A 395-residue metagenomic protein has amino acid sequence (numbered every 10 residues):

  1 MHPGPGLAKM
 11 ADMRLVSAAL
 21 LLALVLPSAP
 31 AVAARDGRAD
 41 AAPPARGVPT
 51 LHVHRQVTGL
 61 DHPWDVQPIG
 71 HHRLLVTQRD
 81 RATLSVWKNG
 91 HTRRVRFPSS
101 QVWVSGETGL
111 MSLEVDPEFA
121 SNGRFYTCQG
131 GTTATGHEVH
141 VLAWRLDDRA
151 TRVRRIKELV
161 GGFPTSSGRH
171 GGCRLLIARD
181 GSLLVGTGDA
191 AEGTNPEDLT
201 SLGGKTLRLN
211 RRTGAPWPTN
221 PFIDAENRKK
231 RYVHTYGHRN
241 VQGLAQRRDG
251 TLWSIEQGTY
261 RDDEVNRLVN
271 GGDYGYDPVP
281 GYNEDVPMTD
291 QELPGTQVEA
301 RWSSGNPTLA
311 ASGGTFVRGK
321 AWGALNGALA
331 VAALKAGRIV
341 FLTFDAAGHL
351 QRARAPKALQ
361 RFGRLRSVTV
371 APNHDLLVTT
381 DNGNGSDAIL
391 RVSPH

Functional and structural regions predicted by a protein language model:
K9-R35: Secretory targeting and sorting signals
G37, A42-P43, R81, T108-L110 (+7 more regions): Beta-propeller domain segments
R55-D61, F97-S105, V160-S166, V233-Y236 (+2 more regions): Surface loop/turn motifs at the tips and blade-to-blade linkers of beta-strand repeat domains
R55-D80, A310-G313: Beta-strand-rich domains and repeat architectures in extracellular enzymes and scaffolds, especially beta-propellers
L75-F97: Beta-propeller domains
R93-V115: Blade-loop segments of beta-propeller domains
V139-L176: Asp-box/WD-like beta-propeller blade repeats and closely related beta-sheet repeat scaffolds
